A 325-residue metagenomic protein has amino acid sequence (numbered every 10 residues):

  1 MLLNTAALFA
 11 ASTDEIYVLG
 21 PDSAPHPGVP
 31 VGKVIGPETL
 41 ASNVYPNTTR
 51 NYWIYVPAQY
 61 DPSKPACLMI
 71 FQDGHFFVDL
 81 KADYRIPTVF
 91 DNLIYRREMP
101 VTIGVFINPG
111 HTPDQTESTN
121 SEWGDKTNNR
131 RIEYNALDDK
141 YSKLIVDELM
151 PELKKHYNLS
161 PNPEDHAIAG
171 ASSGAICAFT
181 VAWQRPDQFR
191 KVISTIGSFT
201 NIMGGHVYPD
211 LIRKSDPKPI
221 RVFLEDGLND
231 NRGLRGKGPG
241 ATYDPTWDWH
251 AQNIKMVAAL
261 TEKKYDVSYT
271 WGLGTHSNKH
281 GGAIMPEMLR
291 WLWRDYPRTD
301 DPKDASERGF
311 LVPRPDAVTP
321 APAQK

Functional and structural regions predicted by a protein language model:
F9-K325: Non-catalytic cap/lid and distal C-terminal segments of serine-dependent acyl enzymes
